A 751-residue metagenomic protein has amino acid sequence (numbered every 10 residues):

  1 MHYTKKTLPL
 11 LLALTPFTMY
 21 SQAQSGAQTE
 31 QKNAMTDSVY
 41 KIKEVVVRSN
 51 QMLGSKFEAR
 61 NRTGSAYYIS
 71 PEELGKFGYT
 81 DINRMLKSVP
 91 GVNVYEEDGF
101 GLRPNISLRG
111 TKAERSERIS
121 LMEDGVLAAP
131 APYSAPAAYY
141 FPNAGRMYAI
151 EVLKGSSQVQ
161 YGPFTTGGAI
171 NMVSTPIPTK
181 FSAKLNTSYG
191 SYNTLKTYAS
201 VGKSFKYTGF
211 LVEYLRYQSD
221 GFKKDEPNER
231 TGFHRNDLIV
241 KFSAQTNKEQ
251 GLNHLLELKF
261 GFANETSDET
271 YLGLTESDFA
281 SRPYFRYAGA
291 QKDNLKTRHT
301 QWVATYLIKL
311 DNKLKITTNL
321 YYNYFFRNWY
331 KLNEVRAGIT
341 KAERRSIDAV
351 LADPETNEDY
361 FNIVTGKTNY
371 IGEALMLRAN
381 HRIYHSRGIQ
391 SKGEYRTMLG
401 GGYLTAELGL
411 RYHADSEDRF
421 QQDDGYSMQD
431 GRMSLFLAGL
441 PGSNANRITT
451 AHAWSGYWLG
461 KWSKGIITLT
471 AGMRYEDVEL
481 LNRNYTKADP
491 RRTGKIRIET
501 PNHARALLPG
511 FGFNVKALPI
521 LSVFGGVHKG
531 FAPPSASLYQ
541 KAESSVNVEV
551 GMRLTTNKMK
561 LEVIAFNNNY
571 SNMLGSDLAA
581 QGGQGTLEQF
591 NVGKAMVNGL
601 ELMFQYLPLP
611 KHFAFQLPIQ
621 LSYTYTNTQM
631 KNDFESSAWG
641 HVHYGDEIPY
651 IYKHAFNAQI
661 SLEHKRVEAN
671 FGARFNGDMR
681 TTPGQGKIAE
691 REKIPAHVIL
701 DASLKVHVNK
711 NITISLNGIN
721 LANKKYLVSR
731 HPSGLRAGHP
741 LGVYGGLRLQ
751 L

Functional and structural regions predicted by a protein language model:
V39, E44-F77, L102-N105: N-terminal periplasmic "start-of-domain" segments of outer-membrane beta-barrel proteins
E58, N83-L127: Extracytoplasmic beta-strand/coil segments of soluble accessory domains associated with Gram-negative outer-membrane
V126-K154: Short acidic/polar hinge/loop motifs at secondary-structure boundaries that mediate gating or recognition
S182, Y189-Q218, E226-T270, N294-R298 (+2 more regions): Transmembrane beta-barrel wall of Gram-negative outer-membrane proteins
E249-G251, L255-L256, T297-Y485: Face-selective signature of the C-terminal outer-membrane beta-barrel domain
K309, K315-Y321, F325-W329, N333 (+5 more regions): Membrane-embedded beta-barrel scaffold of Gram-negative outer-membrane proteins
Y384, G401-D415, L440-Y570, Q659-S661: Structural signature of Gram-negative outer-membrane beta-barrels, strongest in the C-terminal barrel of TonB-dependent
G400, S463, N567, E588-P683 (+2 more regions): Gram-negative outer-membrane beta-barrel transporters
